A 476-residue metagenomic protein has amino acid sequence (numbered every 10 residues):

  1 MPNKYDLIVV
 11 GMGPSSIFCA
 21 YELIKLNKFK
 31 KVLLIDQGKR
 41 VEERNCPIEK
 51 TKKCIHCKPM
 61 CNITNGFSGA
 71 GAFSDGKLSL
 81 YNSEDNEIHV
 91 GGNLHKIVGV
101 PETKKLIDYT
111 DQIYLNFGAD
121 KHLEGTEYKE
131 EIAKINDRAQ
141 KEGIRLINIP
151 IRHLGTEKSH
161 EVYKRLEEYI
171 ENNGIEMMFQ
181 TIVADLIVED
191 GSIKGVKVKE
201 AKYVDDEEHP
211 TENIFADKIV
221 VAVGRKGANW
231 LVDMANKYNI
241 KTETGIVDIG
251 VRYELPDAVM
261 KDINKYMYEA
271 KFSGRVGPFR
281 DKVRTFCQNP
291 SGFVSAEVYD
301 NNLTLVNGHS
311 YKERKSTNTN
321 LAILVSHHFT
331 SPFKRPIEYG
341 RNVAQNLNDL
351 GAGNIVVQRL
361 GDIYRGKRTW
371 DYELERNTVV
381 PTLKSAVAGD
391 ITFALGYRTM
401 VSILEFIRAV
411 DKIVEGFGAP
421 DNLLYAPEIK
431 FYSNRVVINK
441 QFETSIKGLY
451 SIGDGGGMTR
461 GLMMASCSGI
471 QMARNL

Functional and structural regions predicted by a protein language model:
P2-N86, G91, Y128-L476: Residues forming the flavin
G66-E124: Dinucleotide-binding Rossmann-like beta1-alpha1 core, especially the glycine-rich loop that anchors the ADP
